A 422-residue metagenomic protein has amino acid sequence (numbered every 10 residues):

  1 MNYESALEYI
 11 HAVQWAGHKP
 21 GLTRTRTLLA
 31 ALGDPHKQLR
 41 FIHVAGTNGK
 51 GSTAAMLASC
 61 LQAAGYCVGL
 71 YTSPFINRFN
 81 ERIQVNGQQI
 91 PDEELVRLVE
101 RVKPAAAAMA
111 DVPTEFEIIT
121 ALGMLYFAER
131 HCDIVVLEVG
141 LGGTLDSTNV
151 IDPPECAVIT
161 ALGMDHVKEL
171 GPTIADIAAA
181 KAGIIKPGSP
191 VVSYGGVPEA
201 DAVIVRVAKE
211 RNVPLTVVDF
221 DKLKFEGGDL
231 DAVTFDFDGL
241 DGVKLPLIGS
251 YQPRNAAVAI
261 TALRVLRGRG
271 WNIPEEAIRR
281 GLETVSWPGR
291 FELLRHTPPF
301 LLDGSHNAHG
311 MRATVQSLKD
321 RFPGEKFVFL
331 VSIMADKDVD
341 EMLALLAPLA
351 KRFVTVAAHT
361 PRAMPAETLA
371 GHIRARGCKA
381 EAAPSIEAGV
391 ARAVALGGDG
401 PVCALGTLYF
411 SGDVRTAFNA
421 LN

Functional and structural regions predicted by a protein language model:
M1-N48, S52-C67, I76-R78, P190-S193 (+1 more regions): N-terminal leader/targeting and accessory segments in enzymes
H18, L22, R26-K37, A63-D152 (+2 more regions): ATP-dependent carboxylate-amine ligase catalytic core
Q38, I134-L137, L145-V158, L162-G163 (+3 more regions): Nucleotide phosphate-binding/pyrophosphate-handling subdomain across enzymes that bind or process nucleotide phosphates
P74, Y194-G195, V207-D229, P246-S250 (+6 more regions): Beta-strand->loop->alpha-helix junctions that form or flank phosphate-binding loops in nucleotide-handling enzymes
A110-D111, I118, H131-E138, P154-G242 (+2 more regions): Acidic, Mg2+-coordinating active-site environments of NTP-dependent enzymes
F127-D133, R269, D320-E325, A393-P401: Glycine-rich phosphate-binding loop signature in dinucleotide/nucleotide-binding domains
Y194-T216, L230-T234, P299-L302, A308 (+1 more regions): C-terminal helical cap/extension that packs against the catalytic core of soluble nucleotide-cofactor enzymes
T407: Active-site-proximal loop/hinge segments that shape catalytic or ion-binding/gating pockets
